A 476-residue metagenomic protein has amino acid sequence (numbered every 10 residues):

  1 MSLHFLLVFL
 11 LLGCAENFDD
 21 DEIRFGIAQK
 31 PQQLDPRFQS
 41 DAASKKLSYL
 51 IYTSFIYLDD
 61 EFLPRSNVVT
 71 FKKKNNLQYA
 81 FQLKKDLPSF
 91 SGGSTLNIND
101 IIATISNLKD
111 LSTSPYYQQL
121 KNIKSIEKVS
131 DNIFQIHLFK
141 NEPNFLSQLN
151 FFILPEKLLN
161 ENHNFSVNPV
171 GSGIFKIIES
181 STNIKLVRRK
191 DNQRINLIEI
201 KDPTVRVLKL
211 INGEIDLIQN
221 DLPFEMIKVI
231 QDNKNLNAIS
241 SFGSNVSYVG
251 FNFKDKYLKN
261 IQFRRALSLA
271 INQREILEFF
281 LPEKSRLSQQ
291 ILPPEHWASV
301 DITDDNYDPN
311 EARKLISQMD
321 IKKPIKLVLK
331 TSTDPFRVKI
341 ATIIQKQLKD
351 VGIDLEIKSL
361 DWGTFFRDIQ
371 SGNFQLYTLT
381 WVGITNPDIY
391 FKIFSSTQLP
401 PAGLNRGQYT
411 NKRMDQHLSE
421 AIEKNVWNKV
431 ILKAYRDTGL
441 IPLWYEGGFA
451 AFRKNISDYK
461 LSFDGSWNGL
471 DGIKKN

Functional and structural regions predicted by a protein language model:
I27-N76, S106, V170: N-terminal lobe/hinge region of extracytoplasmic solute-binding protein
T70-T113, K209: Aromatic- and charge-enriched surface segment that lines or borders ligand/interaction sites
Q78, Q82, Y116-L159: Surface-exposed binding/hinge segments that line and control ligand-binding clefts or catalytic entry sites
N141-R194, D202-V205, N310, K314: Gly/Pro-rich hinge or "lid" segments in bacterial periplasmic/extracellular proteins
T182, L186-K228, D354: Ligand-site clamp/hinge motif
K259-K346, V351, K429, G472-K475: Append "and occasionally in soluble cytosolic enzymes with long acidic Gly/Pro-rich linkers
D354-F365, K392-K454: Extracytoplasmic/peripheral linker and loop segments enriched in polar/acidic and small residues with frequent Thr/Pro
A450-N476: Long beta-strand-rich cores associated with HINT superfamily self-processing modules
